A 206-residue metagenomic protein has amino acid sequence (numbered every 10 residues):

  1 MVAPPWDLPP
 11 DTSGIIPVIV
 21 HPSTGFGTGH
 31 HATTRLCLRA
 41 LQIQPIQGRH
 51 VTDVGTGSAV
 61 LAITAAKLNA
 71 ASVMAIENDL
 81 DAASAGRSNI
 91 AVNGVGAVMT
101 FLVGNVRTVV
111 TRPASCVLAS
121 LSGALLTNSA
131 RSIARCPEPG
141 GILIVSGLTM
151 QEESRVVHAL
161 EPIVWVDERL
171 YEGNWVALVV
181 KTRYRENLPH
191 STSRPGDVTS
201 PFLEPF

Functional and structural regions predicted by a protein language model:
M1, P17-V18, H50, S72 (+2 more regions): Structural motif
M1-G27: Non-catalytic substrate-recognition/targeting regions of SAM-dependent transferases
D7, L38-Q42, A134: Generic structural signal for well-ordered alpha-helical scaffold segments
D11-I15, H30, L188-R194: Short, charged, solvent-exposed linker or helix-capping segments at domain edges/interfaces that act as flexible hinges
S13, V60, G173-W175: Short, solvent-exposed coil/turn segments
T24, T28-V106, V110: Conserved SAM/SAH cofactor-binding pocket of Class I
Q44, N78-F206: S-adenosylmethionine
